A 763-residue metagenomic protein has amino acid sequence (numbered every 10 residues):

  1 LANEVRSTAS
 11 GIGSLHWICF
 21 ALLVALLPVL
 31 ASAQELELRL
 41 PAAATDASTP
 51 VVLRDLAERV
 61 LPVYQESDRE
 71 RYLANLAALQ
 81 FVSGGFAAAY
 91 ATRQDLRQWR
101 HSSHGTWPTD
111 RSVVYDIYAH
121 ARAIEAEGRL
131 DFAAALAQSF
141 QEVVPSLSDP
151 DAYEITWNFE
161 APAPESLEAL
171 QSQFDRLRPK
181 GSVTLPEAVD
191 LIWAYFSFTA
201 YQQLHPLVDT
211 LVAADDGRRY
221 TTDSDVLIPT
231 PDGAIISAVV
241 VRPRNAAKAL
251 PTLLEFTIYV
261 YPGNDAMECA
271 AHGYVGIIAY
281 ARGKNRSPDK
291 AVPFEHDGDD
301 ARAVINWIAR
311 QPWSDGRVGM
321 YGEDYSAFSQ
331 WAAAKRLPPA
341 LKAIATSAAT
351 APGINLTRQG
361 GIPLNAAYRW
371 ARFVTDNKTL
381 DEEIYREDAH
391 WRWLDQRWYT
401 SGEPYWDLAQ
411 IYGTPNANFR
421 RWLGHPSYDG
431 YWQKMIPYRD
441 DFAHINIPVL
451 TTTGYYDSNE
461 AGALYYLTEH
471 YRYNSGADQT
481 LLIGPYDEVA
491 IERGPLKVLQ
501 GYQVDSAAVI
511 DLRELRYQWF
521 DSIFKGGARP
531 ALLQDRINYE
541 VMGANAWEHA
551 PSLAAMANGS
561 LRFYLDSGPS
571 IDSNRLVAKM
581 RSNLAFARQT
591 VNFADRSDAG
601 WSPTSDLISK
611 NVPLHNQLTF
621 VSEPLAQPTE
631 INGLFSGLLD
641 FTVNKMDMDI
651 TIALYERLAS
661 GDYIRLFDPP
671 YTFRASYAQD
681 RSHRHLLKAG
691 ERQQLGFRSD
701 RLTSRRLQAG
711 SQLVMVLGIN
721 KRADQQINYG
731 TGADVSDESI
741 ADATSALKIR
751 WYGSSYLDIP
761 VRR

Functional and structural regions predicted by a protein language model:
L147-A200, L211-A214, A271, K335-A443: Accessory cap/linker subdomain of secreted extracellular hydrolases
L207-K248, L625-Q627: N-terminal cap/lid segment of alpha/beta-hydrolase-fold proteins
R244-R310, R493-V504, L614, L658-S660 (+1 more regions): Cap/lid segment of the alpha/beta-hydrolase catalytic domain
P312-D324: Alpha/beta-hydrolase fold nucleophile elbow
Y321, F328-R392, Y455, N474-Y517: A catalytic-pocket lid/entrance helix-loop region that shapes and gates access to the active site across common
Y399-E403, I491, V498-R763: C-terminal, loop-rich substrate-recognition/catalytic regions characterized by aromatic stacking residues
I445, T451-T453: Short beta-strand/loop motif that positions the catalytic acidic residue of the alpha/beta-hydrolase fold
A461-Q479: Active-site-adjacent alpha-helix of alpha/beta-hydrolase-fold enzymes
